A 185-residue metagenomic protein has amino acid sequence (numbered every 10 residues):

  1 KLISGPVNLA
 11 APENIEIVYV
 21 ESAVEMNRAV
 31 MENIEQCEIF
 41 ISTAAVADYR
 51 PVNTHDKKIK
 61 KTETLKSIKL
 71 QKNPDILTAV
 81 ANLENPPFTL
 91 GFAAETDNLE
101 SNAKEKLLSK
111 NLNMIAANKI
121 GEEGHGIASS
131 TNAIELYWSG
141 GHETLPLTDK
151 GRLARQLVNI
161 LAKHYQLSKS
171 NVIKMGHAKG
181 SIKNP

Functional and structural regions predicted by a protein language model:
K1-P185: A cross-family phosphate/adenosyl-ligand binding-site feature
